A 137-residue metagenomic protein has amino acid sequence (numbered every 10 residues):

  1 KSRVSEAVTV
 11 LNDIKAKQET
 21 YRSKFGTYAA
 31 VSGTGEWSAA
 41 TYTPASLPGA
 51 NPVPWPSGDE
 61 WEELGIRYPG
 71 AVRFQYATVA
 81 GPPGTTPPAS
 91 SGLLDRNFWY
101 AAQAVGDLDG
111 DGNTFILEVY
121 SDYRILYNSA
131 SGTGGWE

Functional and structural regions predicted by a protein language model:
S5-T9, Q18-Y68: Short, glycine/small-hydrophobic-rich surface segments
I14: Metallo-beta-lactamase
R67-A80: A short, amphipathic edge element
T86-D95: Short, solvent-exposed beta-strand/turn "edge" segments of beta-rich domains on protein surfaces
D107-T114: Acidic, glycine-anchored loop motifs typical of Ca2+
T114-E137: Low-complexity, S/T/G/P-rich flexible repeat/linker segments used as non-globular hinges and stalks within
